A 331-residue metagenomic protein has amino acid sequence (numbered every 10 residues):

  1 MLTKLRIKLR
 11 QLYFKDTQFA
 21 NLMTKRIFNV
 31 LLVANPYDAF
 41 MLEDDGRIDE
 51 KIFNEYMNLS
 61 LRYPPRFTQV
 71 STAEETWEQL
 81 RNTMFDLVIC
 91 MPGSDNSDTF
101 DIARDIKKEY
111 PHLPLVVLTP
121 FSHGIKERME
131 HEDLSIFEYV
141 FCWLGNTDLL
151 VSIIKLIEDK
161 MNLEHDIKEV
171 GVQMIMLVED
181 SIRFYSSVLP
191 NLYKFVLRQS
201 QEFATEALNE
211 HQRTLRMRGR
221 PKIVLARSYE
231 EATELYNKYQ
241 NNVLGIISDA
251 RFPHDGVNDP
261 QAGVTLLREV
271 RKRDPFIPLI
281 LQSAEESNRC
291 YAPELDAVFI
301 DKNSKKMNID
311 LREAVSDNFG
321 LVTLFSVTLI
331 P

Functional and structural regions predicted by a protein language model:
M1-T68, E132-Y139, W143-K222, Y229-E230 (+2 more regions): Non-catalytic signal-transmission and effector/linker regions of two-component phosphorelay proteins
L12, M41-D44, F53, P64 (+7 more regions): Conserved phosphotransfer microenvironments
L32-A34, T119-F121, E179, L281-S283: Short beta-strand/turn micro-motifs composed of small residues that flank or help shape donor/cofactor-binding pockets
V116-P120, W143, Q282, K302: Generic beta-sheet signal
I125, Y185-S186, H254, N288-Y291 (+1 more regions): Short catalytic/ligand-binding loop motif for oxyanion handling, primarily in non-cytosolic enzymes, centered on
M129-V140, Y291-I300: As written
N241, V264-I277, E286-L324: Polyanion-binding and phosphate-handling cores
